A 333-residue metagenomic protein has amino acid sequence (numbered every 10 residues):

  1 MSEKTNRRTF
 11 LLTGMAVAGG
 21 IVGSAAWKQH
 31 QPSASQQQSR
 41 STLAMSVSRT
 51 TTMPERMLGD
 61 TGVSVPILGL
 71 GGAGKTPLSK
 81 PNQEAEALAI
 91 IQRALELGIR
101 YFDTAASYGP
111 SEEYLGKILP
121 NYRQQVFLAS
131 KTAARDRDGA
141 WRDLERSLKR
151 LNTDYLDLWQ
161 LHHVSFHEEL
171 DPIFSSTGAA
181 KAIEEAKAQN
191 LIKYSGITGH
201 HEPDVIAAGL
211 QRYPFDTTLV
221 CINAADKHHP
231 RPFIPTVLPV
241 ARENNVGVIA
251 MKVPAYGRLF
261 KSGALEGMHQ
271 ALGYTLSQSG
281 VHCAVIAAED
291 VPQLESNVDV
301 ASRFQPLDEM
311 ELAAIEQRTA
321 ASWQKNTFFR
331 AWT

Functional and structural regions predicted by a protein language model:
S2-V126: N-terminal binding-site loop/beta-alpha segment at the start of enzyme catalytic domains that lines or forms
L11-L12, A16-S33, S46, P232-T333: Structured C-terminal cap/extension of enzyme domains
M15, A73, S107, L161-V164 (+3 more regions): Flexible loop residues that form catalytic and substrate-binding hotspots at small-molecule/glycan-binding clefts
G72-N82, H162-P172, G257-G263: Glycine-rich phosphate-binding "P-loop"
R100-A106, A129-K131, K193-I197, C283-V285: Short catalytic-loop micro-motif centered on adjacent basic/acidic residues
Q125-D136, L158-H162: A short, structured active-site edge motif that brings together acidic residues
Q125-L128, P214-I222, F304-E311: Short hydrophobic/aromatic-enriched beta-strand-loop microsegments
D138-P232, T236-I249: Glycine/proline-rich, positively charged, aromatic-decorated active-site loop/lid region on the catalytic face
